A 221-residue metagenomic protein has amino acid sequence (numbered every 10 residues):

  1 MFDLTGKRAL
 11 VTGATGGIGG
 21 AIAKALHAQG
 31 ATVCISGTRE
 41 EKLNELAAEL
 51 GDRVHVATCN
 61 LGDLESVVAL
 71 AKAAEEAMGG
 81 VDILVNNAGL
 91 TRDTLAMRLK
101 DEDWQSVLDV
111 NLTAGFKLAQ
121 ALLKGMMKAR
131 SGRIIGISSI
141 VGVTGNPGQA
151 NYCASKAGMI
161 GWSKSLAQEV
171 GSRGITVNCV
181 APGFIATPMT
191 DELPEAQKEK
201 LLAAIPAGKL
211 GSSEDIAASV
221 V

Functional and structural regions predicted by a protein language model:
R8, T15-G16: Conserved glycine-rich cofactor-binding loop
T58-L70, D101, E214-D215: The beta1-alpha1 cofactor-binding region of Rossmann-like NAD(H)/NADP(H)-dependent oxidoreductases
L95-A96, K100-L108, T190, L201: Substrate-binding pocket helix/loop in short-chain dehydrogenase/reductase
A119, S155, S163: Active-site helix of classical SDR
K124, Q168-S172: Alpha-helical segment proximal to the catalytic Tyr-Lys
S139: Residue(s) in the substrate-gating loop at a strand-loop-helix junction that position the organic substrate next
S172, C179, L202-V221: C-terminal helical subdomain
